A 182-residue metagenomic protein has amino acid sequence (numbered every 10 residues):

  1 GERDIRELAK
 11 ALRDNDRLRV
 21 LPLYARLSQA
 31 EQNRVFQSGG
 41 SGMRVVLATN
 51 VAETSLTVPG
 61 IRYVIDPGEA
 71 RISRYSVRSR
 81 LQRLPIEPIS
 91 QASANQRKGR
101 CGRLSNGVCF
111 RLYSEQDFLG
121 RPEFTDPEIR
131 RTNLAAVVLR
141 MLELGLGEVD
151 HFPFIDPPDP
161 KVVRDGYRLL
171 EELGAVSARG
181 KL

Functional and structural regions predicted by a protein language model:
E2-L182: P-loop NTPase motor module signature
